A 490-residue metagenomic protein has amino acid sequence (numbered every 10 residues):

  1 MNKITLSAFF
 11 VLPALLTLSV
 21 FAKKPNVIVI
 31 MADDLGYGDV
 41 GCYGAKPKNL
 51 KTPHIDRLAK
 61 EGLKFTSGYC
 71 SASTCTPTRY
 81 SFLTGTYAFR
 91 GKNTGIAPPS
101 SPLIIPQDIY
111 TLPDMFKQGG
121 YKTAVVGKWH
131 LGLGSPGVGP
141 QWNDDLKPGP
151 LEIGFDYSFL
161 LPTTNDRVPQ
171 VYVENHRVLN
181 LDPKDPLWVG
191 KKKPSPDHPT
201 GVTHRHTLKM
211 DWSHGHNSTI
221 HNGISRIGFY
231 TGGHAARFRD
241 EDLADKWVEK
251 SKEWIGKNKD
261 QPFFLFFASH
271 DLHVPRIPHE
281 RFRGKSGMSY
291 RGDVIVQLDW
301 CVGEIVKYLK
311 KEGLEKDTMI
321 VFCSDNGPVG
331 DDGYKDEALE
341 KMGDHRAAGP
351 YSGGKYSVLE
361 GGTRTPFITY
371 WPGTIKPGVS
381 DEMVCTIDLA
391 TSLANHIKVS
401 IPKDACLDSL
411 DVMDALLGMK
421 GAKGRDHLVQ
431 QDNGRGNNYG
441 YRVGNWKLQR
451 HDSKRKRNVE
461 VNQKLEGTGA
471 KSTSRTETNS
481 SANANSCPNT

Functional and structural regions predicted by a protein language model:
N2-S7, L18-C487: Formylglycine-dependent sulfatase
V11-T17: Hydrophobic membrane-targeting signal helices
